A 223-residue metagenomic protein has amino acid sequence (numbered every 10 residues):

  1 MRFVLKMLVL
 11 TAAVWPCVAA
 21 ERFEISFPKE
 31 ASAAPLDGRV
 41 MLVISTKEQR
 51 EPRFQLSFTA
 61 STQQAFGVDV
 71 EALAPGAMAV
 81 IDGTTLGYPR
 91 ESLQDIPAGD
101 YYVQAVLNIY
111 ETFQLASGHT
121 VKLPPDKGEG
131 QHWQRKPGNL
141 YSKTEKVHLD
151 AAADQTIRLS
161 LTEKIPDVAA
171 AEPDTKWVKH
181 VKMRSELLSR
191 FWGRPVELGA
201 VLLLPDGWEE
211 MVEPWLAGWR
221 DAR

Functional and structural regions predicted by a protein language model:
C17-A20: Boundary at the C-terminal end of the N-terminal hydrophobic targeting segment
F23-S32, T46-R53, L187-L188, L204-D206: Short amphipathic, basic-aromatic surface patches that mediate peripheral association with negatively charged
A31, H148-E210: N-terminal cap/lid segment of alpha/beta-hydrolase-fold proteins
Q49-R50, L107-P125: Short acidic/polar inter-strand loop motif in beta-rich domains
V70-Q94: A beta-strand/beta-hairpin structural motif
I96-Y110: A short tyrosine-centered beta-strand micro-motif
A116-P166: Short beta-strand elements
D206-R223: N-terminal cap/lid subdomain of alpha/beta-hydrolase-fold enzymes
